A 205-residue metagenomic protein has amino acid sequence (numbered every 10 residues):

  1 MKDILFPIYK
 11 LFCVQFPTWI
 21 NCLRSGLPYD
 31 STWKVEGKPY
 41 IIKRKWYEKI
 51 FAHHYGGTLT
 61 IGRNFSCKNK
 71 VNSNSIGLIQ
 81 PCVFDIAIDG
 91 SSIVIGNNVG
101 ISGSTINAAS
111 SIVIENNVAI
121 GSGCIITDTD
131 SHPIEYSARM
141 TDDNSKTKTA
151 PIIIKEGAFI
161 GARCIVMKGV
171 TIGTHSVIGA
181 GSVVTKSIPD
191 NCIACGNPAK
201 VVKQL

Functional and structural regions predicted by a protein language model:
M1-T127, K155-G157, T174, D190 (+1 more regions): Domain-scale signature associated with acetyltransferase and cell-envelope carbohydrate enzymes
S75-L78, I114, I120-L205: Glycine-rich hexapeptide-repeat left-handed beta-helix
